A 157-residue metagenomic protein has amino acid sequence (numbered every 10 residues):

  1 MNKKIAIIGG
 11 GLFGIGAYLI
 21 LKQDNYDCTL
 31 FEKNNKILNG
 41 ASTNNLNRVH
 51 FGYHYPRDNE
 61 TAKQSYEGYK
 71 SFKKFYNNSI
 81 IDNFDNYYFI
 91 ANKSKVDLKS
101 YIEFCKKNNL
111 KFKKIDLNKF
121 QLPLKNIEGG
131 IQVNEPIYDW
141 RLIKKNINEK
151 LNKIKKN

Functional and structural regions predicted by a protein language model:
K3-T29: N-terminal Rossmann-like FAD-binding beta1-loop-alpha1 element of flavoenzymes
G9, E32, A91: Short beta-strand/turn micro-motifs composed of small residues that flank or help shape donor/cofactor-binding pockets
K22-N44: Glycine-rich FAD pyrophosphate-binding loop
T43, L98-K99, R141-K145: Short, surface-exposed alpha-helical segments at coil->helix boundaries
L46-I127: Dinucleotide-binding Rossmann-like beta1-alpha1 core, especially the glycine-rich loop that anchors the ADP
I131-N157: Helical element adjacent to the flavin cofactor pocket in flavoenzyme catalytic cores
